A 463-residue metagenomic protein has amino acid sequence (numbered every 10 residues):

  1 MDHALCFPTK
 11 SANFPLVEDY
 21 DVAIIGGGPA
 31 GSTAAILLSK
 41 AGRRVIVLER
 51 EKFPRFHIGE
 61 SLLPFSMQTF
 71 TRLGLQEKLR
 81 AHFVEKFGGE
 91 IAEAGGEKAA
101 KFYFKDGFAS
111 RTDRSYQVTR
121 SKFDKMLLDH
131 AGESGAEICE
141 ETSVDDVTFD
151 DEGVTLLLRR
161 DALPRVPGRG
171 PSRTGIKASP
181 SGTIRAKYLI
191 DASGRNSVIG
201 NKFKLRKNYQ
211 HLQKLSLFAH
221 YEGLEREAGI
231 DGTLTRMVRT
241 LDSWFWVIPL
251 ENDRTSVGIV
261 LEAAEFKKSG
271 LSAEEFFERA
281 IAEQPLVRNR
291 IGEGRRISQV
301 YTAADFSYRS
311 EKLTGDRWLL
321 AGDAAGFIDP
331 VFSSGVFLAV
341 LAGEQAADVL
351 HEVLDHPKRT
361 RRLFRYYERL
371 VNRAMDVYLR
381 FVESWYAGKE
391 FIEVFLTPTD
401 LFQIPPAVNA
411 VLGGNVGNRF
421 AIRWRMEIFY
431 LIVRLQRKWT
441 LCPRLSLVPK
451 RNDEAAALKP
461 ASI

Functional and structural regions predicted by a protein language model:
M1-N13, R159-G182, E454-S462: Intrinsic disorder/low-complexity segments
F14-G28: Beta1/beta-strand and adjacent pyrophosphate-binding region of the FAD-binding site in flavoprotein oxidoreductases
S39-I58: Glycine-rich FAD pyrophosphate-binding loop
H57-G96: N-terminal FAD cofactor-binding segment of flavoenzymes
H82, E265-V349, L354-D355, R361-Y366 (+1 more regions): FAD/FMN-dependent oxidoreductases across multiple families
F108-D129, K267-L271: Short beta-strand to alpha-helix junction loop
H130-R160, G168-V287: Predominantly flavin-linked oxidoreductase catalytic cores and closely associated redox partners
D348-I463: C-terminal helical "tail/cap" subdomain of flavin- and related membrane-associated enzymes
